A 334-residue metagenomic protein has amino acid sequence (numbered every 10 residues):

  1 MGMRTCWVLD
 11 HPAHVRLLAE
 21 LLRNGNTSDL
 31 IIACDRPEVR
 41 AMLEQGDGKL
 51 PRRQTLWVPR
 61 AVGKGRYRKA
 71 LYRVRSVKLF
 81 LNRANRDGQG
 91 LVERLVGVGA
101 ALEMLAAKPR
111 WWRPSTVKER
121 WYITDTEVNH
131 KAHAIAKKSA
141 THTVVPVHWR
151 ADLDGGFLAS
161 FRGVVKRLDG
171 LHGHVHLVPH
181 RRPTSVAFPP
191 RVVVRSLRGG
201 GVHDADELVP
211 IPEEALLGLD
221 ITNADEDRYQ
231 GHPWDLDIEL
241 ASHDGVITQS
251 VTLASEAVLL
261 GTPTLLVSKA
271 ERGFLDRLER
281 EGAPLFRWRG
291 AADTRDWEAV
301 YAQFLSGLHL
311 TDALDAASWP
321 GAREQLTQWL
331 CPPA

Functional and structural regions predicted by a protein language model:
R4-T5, L91-R94, R191, D244-G245: Structural motif
C6-E20, D35-L158: Active-site and donor-binding regions of nucleotide-sugar-utilizing enzymes
D35-P37, E44-K64, R68, V194-L197 (+1 more regions): Catalytic donor nucleotide-activated moiety binding site of glycosyltransferases and closely related
L71-G88, N223-S255, L259: Donor nucleotide-activated moiety binding/catalytic core segment of transferases that use nucleotide-activated donors
R94-P109, T116, W121-T124, I238-R277: A donor-sugar binding/catalytic signature common to diverse glycosyltransferases and related nucleotide-sugar
A140-D204: A nucleotide-sugar donor-handling region in carbohydrate enzymes
L259-D312: Catalytic binding pocket for nucleotide-activated donors in carbohydrate/polymer assembly enzymes
L305-A334: C-terminal amphipathic helix plus adjacent low-complexity, charged tail appended to glycosyltransferase catalytic
